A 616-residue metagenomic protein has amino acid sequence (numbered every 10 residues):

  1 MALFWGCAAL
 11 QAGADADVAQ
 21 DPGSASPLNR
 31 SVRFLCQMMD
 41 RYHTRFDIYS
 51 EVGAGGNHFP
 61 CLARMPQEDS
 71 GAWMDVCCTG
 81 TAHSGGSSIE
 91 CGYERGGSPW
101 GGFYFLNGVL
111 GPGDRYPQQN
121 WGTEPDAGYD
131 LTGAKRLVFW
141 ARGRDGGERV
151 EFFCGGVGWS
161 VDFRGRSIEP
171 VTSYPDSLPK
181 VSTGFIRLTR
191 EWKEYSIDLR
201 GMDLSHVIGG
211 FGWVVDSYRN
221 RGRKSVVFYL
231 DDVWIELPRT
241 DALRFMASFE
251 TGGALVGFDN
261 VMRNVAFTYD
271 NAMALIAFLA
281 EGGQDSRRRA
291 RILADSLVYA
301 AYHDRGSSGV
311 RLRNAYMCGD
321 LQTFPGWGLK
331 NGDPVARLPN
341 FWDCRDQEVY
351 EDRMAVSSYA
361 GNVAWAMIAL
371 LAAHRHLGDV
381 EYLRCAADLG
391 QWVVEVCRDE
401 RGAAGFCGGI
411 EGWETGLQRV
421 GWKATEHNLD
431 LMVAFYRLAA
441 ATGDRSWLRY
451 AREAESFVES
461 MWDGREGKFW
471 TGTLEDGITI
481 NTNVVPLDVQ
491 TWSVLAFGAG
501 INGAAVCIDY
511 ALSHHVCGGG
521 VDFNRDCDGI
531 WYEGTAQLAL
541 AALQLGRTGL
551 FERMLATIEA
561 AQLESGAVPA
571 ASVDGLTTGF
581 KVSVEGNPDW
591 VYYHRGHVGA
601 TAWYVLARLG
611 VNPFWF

Functional and structural regions predicted by a protein language model:
L10-S24, V227, D232-L237: Mature N-terminal, pre-catalytic/accessory segment of carbohydrate-active enzymes
D15-L62, F258-T268, L279-G283, R288: N-terminal module-boundary/linker segments of secreted carbohydrate-active enzymes
P22-H43, T240-V256, N264-Y269, I292 (+8 more regions): Extended ligand-binding clefts on enzyme/binding-domain cores
D40-D241: Beta-rich carbohydrate-recognition modules and glycan-binding surfaces
V138-W140, D270-A280, I292-S296, W365-A372: Non-membrane alpha-helical segments in proteins
A277, A369, A373, L438 (+1 more regions): Residue-level signature for tetratricopeptide repeat
